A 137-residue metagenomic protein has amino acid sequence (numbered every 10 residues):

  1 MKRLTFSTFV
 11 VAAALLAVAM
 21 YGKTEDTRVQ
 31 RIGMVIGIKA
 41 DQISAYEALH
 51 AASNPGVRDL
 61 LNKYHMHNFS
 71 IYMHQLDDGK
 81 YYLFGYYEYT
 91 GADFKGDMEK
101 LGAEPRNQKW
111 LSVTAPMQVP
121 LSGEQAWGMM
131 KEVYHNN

Functional and structural regions predicted by a protein language model:
M1-V10: Bacterial N-terminal signal peptides that target proteins for export
V11-T27: Bacterial Sec-dependent signal peptides at the C-terminal "C-region" and cleavage site
Y21, R58-F84, E88-T90: Short, glycine- and small/hydrophobic-rich beta-strand elements in well-ordered beta-sheets
G22, I38-D41, Y72, V119 (+2 more regions): Charge-dense, helix-prone N-terminal extensions
V29-I43: Terminal, regulation- and interaction-focused segments at domain boundaries
M34, Y46, H50, G85: Hydrophobic pocket/interface hotspot
Q42-H67: Short amphipathic alpha-helical segments
L60-H67, E88-M129: An amphipathic, aromatic/His-enriched active-site/gating alpha helix that lines ligand/cofactor pockets
